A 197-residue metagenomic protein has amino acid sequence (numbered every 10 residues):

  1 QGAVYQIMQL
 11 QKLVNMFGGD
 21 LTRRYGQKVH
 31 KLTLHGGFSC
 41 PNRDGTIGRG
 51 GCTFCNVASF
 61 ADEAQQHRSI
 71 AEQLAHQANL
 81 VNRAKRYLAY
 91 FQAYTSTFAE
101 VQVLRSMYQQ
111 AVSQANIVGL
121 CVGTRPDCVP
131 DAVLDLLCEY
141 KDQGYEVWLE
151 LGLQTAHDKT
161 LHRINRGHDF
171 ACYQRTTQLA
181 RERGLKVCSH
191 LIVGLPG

Functional and structural regions predicted by a protein language model:
Y5-L88: N-terminal [4Fe-4S]-dependent radical SAM core
V57-Q73, Q77, V81-V101, N116-V129 (+1 more regions): Core AdoMet radical
N82, Q109-A115, L137-E146, R181-E182: Acidic (Asp/Glu)-rich catalytic clusters
V101-Q109, P130-K141, L161: Distinct, well-ordered alpha-helical segments
Q114-L120, K186-S189: Short, surface-exposed connector motifs at secondary-structure boundaries
D158, A180-G197: Conserved strand-turn element in the central/C-terminal portion of the radical SAM core barrel that lines
Q174-A180: Basic, amphipathic alpha-helical patches used to engage nucleic acids or provide basic targeting signals, exemplified
